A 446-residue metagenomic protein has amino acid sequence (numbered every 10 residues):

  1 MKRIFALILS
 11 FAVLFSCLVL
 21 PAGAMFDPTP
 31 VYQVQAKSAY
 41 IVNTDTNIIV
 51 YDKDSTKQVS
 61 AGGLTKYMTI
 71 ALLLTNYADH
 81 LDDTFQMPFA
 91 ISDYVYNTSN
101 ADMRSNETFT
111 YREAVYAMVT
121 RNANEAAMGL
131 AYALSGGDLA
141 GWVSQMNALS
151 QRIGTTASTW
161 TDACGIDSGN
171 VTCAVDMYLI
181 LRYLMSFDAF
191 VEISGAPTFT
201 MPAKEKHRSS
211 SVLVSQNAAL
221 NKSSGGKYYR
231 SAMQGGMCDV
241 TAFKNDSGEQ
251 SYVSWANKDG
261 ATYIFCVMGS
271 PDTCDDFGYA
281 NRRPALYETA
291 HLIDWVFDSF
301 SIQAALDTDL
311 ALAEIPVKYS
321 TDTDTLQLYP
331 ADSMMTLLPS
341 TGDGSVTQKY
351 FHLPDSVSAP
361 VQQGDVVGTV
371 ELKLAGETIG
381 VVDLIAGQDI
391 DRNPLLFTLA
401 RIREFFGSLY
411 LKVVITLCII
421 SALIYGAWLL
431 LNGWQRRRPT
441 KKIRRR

Functional and structural regions predicted by a protein language model:
M1-I8: Positively charged n-region of N-terminal signal peptides that target proteins for export
I4, F15, P30, A256 (+1 more regions): Sterically constrained small-residue positions within well-ordered secondary structures of folded domains
L9, Q145-M146, E288, L292: Generic structural signal for hydrophobic residues
F15, E125, S299-Q303: Short secondary-structure junctions and interdomain/linker hinges
A22-V175, L179-D188, I193: Active-site-adjacent loops and short helices of periplasmic peptidoglycan-processing enzymes
T155-T156, S168-T172, D176, L181-R445: Domain-terminus/edge residues, biased toward the C-terminal soluble/receptor-binding domains of extracytoplasmic
